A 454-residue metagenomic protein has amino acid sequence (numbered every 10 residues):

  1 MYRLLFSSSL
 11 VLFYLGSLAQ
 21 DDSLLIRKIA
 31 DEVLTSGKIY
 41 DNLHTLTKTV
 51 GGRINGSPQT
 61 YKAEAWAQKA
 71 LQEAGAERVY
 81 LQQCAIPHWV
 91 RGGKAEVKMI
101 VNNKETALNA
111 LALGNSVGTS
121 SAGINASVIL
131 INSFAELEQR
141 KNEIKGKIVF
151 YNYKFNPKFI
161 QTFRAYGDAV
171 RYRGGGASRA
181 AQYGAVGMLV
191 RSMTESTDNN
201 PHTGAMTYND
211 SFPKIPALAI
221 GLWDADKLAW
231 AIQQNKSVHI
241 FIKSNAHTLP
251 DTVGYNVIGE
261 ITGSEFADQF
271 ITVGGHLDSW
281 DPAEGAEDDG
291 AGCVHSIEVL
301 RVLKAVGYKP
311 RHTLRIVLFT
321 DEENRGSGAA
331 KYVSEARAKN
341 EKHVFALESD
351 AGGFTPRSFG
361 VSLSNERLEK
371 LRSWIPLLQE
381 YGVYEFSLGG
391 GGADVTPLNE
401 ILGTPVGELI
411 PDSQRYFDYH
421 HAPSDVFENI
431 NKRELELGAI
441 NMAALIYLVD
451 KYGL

Functional and structural regions predicted by a protein language model:
M1-S23: Bacterial Sec-dependent N-terminal signal peptides
S23-S57, N200-A205, D278, F345-F354 (+1 more regions): N-terminal capping segment at the start of a domain
L24-L25, N102, T106-A110, N115-N142 (+2 more regions): Soluble metallo-hydrolase cores and metallopeptidase-like ectodomains found primarily in the secretory/periplasmic
L25, H44, K48-I160: Noncatalytic luminal/extracellular "stalk/propeptide" segments of secretory-pathway proteins
I26-L34, K48-P58, A126-I131, Q161-A177 (+6 more regions): Second-shell loop/turn segments in exported
S133-E195: A conserved hydrophobic secondary-structure block that centers on an alpha-helix together with its immediately flanking
A181, G187, R191-S192, D210 (+3 more regions): Active-site-adjacent substrate-binding region of metalloamidase/peptidase-like peptide-processing proteins
V253-N256, S279-K370, L454: Acidic/histidine-rich catalytic neighborhood of metal-dependent amide-processing enzymes
